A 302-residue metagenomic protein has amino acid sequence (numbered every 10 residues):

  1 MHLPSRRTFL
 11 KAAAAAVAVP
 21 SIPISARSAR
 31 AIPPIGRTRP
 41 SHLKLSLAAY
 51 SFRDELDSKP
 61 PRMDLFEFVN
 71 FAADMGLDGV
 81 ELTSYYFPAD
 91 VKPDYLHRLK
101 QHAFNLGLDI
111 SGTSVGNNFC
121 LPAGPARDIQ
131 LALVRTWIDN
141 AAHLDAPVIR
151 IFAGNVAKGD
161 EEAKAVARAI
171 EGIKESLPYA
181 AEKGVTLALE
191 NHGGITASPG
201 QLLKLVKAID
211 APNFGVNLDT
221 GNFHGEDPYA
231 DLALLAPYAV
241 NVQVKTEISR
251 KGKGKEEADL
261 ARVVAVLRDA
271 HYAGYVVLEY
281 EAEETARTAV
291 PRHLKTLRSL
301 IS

Functional and structural regions predicted by a protein language model:
H2-H143, K164, E171, A181 (+3 more regions): N-terminal pre-domain/capping segments
L47, I110-G112, R150, L189 (+2 more regions): Hydrophobic residues in well-ordered beta-strands that form the structural core
L77, A146, A239, Y272-A273: A structural motif
G79-V80, I170-V266: Acidic/histidine-rich catalytic cores of soluble enzymes
T83, F152, K245, L278-E279: Conserved residues at the C-terminal ends of beta-strands
L108, V185, A270-G274: A short helix->loop->beta-strand "cap" motif at the edges of active sites that frequently abuts
A141-D160, K183-H192: Active-site groove signature of glycoside hydrolases
T246-K251, Y275-E284: Active-site clefts of carbohydrate-active enzymes
